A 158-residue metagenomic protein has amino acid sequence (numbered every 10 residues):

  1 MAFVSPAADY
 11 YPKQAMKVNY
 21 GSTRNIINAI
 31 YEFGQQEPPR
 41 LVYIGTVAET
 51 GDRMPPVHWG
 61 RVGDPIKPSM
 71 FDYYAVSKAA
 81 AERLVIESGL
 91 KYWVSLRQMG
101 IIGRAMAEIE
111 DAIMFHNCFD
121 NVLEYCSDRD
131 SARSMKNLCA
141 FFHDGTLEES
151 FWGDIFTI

Functional and structural regions predicted by a protein language model:
M1-V18: NAD(P)H-binding glycine-rich loop region in Rossmannoid oxidoreductase-like domains and their noncatalytic homologs
A2, V42-T46, R97-M99: Active-site beta-alpha turn of Rossmann-fold NAD(P)-dependent dehydrogenases/reductases
K13, K17-R24, P39, A80: Conserved internal alpha-helix in NAD(P)-dependent oxidoreductase domains
K17, M54-S95: Catalytic helix-loop patch of NAD(P)-dependent Rossmann-fold dehydrogenases
S22-N25, D72, A80-A81, S127-D130: Conserved cofactor-binding/catalytic machinery of classical short-chain dehydrogenase/reductase
R24-F71: Conserved Rossmann-fold NAD(P)-dependent oxidoreductase catalytic core, especially the SDR/UDP-sugar
I86-K136: NAD(P)-dependent short-chain dehydrogenase/reductase
N121-T157: Alpha-helical substrate-binding/gating segment
